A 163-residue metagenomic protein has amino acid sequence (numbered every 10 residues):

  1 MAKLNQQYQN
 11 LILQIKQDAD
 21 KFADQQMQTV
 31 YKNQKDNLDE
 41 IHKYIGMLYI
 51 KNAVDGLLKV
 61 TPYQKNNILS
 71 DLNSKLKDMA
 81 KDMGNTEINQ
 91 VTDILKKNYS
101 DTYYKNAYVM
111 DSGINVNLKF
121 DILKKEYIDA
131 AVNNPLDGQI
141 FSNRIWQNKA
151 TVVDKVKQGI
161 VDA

Functional and structural regions predicted by a protein language model:
M1-V161: N-terminal leader/targeting and assembly helices and adjacent pre-domain segments
